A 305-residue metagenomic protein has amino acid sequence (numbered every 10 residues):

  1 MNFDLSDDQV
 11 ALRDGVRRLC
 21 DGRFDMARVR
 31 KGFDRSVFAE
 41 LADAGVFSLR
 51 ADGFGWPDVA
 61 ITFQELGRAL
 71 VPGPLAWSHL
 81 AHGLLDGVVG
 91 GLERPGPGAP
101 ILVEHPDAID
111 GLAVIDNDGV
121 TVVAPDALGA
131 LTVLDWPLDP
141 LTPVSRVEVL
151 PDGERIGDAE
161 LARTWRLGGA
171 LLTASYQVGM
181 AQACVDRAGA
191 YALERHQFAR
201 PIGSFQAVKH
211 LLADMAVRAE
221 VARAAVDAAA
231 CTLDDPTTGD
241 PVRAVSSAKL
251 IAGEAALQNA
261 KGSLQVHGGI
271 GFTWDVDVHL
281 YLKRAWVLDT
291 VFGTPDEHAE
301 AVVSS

Functional and structural regions predicted by a protein language model:
M1-A69, L167-S305: Alpha-helical interface subdomain recognition
L70-D186, A190: FAD-binding core of flavoproteins
